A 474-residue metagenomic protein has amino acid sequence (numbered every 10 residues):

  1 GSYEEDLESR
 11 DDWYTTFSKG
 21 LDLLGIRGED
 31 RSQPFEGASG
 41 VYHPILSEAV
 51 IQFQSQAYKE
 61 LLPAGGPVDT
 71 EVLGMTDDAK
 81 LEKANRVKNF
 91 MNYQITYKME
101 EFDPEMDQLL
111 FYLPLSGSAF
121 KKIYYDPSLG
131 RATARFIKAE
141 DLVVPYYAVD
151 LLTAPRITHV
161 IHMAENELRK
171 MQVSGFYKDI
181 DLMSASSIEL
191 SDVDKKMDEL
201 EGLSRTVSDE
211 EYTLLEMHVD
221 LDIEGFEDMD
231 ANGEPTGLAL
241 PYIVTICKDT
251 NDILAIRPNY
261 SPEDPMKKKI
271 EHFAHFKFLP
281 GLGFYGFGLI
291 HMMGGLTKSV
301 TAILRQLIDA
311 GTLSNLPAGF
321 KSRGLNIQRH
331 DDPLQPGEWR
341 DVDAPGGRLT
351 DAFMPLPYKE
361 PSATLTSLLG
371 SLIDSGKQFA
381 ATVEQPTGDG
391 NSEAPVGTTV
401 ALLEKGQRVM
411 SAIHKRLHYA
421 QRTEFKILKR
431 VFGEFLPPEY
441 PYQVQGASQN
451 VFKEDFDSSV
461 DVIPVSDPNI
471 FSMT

Functional and structural regions predicted by a protein language model:
G1-Y260, D331-D332, P361-T364, L368-S371: Extended, helix-rich architectural segments
L21-E36, K321-W339, E393-T399, K426-D461: Charge-rich, acidic-biased intrinsically disordered regions
G65-T70, F273-F284, R348-P357, T398-G406 (+1 more regions): Short acidic (Asp/Glu) and glycine-rich catalytic loops that position anionic groups and cofactors
V68-G74, F102-L110, I123-P127, G311-R323 (+2 more regions): Short coil/turn segments at secondary-structure boundaries
K83, L113, M292, P345 (+3 more regions): Secondary-structure capping and boundary motifs in well-ordered enzyme cores
I95-F102, L113, G117, S128 (+4 more regions): A generic secondary-structure signal for well-formed alpha-helical elements
Y125-P127, R135-F136, T398-T474: Extended amphipathic alpha-helical segments with heptad-repeat/coiled-coil character used for oligomerization, fusion
T213-S392: Extended, charged amphipathic alpha-helical segments
